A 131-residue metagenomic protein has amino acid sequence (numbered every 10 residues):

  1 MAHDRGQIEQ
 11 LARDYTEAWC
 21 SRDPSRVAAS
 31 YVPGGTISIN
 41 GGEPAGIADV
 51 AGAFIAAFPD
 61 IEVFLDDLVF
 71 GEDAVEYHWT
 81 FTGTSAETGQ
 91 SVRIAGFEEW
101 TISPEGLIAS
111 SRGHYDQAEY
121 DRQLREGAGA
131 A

Functional and structural regions predicted by a protein language model:
D4-G6, E17, S21-A74: A solvent-exposed, acidic/Ser-Thr-rich amphipathic alpha-helical stretch
Y31, F81-G83, E98, Y115: Short beta-strand segments enriched in hydrophobic/aromatic residues within well-folded beta-rich domains
V32, A86, I102-S103: Short, acidic, Ser/Thr-enriched surface-loop or helix-capping motifs
A51, V63-L68, F81, A95-T101: Hydrophobic/aromatic beta-strand elements that line small-molecule binding cavities or substrate pockets in beta-rich
T82-R93: Short, cysteine-centered beta-strand-loop-beta hairpins and adjacent loop/turn segments enriched in charged/polar
A95-Q123: Short beta-strand edge/turn micro-motifs at domain boundaries
D121-A131: Acidic/histidine-enriched, glycine/proline-rich intrinsically disordered or flexible terminal extensions
